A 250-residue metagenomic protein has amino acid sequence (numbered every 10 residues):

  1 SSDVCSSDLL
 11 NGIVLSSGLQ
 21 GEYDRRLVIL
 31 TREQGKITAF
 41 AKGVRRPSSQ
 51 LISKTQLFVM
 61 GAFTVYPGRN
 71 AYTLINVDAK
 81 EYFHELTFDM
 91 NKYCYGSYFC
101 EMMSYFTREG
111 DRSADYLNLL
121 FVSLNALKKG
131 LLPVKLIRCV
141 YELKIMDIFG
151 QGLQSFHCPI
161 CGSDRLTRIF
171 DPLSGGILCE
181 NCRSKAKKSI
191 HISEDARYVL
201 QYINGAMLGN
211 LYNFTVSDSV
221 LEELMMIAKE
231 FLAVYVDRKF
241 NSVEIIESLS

Functional and structural regions predicted by a protein language model:
S1-S6: Short, small-residue-biased leader/transition segments that mark boundaries at the very start of proteins
S7-S250: Non-catalytic alpha-helical scaffolds and adjoining flexible linkers that form interface surfaces for assembly
